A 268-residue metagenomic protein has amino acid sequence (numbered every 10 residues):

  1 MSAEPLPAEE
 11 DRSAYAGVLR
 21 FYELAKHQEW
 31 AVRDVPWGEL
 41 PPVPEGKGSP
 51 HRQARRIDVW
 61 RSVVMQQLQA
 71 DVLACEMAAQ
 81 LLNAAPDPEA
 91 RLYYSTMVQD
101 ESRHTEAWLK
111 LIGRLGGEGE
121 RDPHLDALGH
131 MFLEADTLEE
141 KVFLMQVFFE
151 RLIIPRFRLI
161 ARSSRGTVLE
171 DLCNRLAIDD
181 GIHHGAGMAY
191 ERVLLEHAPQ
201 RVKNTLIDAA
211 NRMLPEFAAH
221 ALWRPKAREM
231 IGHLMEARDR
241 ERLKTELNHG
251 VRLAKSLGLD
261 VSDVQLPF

Functional and structural regions predicted by a protein language model:
M1-R91, R114-R121, D136, E140 (+1 more regions): Terminal targeting/low-complexity segments that flank the catalytic cores of oxidoreductases
V43, A70-M77, H104, F149-R156 (+1 more regions): Amphipathic, well-ordered alpha-helical segments in soluble domains
M65-L68, V72, S95-V98, S102 (+2 more regions): Short amphipathic alpha-helical segments with heptad-repeat character
A78-L82, S95, R158-A161, N174 (+1 more regions): Amphipathic alpha-helical segments within well-ordered protein domains
D87, Y93-G116: Carboxylate/His-rich catalytic cores and anion/metal-binding grooves
K110-H184, N211: Active-site-proximal alpha-helical scaffolds that flank and shape metal-associated catalytic sites
P155-R156, R165-A227: Secondary-shell segments that build the walls of catalytic and ion/ligand-binding clefts
